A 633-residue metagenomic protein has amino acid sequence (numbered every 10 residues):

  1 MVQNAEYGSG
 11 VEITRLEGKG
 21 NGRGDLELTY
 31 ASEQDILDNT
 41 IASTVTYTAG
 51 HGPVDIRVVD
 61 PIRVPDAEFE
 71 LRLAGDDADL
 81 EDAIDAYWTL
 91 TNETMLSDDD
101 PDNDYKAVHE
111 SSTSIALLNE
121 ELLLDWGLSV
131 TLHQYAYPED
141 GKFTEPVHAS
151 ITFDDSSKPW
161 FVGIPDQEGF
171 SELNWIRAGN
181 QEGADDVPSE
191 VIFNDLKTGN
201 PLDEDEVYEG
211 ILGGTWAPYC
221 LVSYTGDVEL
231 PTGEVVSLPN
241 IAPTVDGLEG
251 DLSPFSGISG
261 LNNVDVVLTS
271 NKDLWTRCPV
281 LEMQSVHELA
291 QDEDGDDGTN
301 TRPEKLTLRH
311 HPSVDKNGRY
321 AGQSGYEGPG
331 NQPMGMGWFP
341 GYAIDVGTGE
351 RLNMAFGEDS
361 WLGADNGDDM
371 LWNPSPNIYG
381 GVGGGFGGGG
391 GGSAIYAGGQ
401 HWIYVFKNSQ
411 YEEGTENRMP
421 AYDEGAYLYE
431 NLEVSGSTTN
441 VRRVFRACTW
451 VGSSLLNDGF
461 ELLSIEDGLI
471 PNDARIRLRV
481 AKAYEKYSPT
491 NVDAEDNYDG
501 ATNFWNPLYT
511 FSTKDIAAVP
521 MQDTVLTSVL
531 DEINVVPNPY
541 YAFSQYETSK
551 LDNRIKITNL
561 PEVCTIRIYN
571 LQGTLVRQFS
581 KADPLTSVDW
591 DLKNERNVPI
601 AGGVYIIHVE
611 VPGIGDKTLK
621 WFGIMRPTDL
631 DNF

Functional and structural regions predicted by a protein language model:
V2-N570, V576-R596, H608-E610, D616 (+1 more regions): Polybasic, low-complexity Lys/Arg-rich tracts in intrinsically disordered regions that serve as generic basic
G602-G603, I607: Hydrophobic beta-strand segments within extracellular beta-sandwich modules
